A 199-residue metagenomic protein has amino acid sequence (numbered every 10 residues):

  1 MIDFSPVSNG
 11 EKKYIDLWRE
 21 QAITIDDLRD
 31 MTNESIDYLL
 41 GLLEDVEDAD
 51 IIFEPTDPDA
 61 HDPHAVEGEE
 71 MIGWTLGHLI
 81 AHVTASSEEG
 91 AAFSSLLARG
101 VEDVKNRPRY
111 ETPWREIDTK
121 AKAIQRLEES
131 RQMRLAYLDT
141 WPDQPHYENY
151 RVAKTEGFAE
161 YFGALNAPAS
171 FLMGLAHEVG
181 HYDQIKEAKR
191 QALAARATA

Functional and structural regions predicted by a protein language model:
M1-G77, A81, S86-A199: Aromatic-glycine hotspot motif
